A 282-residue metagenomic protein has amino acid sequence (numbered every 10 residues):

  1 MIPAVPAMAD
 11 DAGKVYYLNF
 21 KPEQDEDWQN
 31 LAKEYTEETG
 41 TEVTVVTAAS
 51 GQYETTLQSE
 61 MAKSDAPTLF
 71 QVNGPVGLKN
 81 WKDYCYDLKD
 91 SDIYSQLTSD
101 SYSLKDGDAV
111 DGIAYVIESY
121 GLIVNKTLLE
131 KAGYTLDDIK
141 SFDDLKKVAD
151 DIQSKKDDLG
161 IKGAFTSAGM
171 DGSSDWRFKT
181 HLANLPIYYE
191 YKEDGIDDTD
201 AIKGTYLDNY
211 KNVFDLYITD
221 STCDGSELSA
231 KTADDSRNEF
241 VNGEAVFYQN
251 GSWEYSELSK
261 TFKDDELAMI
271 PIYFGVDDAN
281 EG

Functional and structural regions predicted by a protein language model:
M1-G77, D90-I93, S229, K263 (+1 more regions): Conserved N-terminal structural module of periplasmic/extracytoplasmic solute-binding proteins
E38, E130-A132, K260-G282: Extracytoplasmic/periplasmic substrate-recognition and gating elements
T47-T56, F142-D144, L228-V241: Short helix-initiation/N-cap motifs at beta->coil->alpha
T68-Q71, V246-N250, A268: Paired acidic/hydrophobic, glycine-rich loop segments that form the ligand-binding mouth/hinge of periplasmic-binding
N73-I123, R177: Hinge/lid segment of periplasmic solute-binding proteins
D87-S101, A164, G169-G172, P186-N212 (+2 more regions): Short, solvent-exposed loop/beta-turn-alpha elements that line the ligand-binding surface or hinge of extracytoplasmic
D111-Y115, Y120, K146-T199, A245: Extracytoplasmic/periplasmic solute-binding protein
A149-D150, G195-A230: Glycine-centered hinge/linker elements that transmit conformational signals in sensory and ligand-binding systems
